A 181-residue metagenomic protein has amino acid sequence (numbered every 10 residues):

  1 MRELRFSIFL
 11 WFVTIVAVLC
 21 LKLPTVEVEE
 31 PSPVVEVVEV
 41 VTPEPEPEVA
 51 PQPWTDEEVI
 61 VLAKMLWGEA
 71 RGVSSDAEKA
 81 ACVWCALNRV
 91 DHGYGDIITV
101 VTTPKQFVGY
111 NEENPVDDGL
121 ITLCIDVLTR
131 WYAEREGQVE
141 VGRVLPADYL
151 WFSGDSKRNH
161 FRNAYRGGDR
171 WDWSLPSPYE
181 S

Functional and structural regions predicted by a protein language model:
M1-W54, S181: N-terminal secretory targeting signals
A50-S181: Bacterial extracytoplasmic/cell-wall-associated proteins, especially those involved in peptidoglycan
